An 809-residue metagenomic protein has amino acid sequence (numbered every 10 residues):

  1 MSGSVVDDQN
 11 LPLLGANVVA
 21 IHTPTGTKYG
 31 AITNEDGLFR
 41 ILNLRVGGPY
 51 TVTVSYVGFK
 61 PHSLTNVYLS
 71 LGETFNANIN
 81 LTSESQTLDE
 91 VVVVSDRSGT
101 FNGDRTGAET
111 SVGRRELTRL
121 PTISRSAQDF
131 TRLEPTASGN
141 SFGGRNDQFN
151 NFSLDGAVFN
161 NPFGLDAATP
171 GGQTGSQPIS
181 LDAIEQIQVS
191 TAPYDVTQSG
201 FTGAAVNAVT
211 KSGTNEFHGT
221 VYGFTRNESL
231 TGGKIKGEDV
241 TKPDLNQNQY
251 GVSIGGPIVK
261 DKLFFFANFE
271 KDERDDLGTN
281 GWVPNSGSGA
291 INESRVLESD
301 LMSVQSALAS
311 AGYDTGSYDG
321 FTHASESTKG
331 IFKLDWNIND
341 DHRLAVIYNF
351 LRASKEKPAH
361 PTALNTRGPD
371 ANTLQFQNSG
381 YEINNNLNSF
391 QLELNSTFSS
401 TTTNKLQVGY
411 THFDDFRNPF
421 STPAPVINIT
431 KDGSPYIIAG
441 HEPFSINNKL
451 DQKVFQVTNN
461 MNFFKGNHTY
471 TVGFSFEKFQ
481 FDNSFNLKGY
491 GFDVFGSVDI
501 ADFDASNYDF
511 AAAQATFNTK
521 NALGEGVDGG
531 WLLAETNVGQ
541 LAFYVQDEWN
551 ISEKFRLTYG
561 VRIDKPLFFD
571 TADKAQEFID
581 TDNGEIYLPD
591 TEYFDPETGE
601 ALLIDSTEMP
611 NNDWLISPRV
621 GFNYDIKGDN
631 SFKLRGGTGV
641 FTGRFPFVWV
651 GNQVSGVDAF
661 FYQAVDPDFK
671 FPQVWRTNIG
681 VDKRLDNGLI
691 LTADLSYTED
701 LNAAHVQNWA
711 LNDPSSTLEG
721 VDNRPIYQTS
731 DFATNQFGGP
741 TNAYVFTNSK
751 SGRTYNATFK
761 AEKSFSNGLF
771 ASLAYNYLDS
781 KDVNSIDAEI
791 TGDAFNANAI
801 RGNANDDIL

Functional and structural regions predicted by a protein language model:
M1-G99: Periplasm-facing N-terminal accessory domains of Gram-negative outer-membrane beta-barrel systems
N34, K60-H62, N66-N80, D89-S212 (+4 more regions): Periplasmic N-terminal accessory/gating domains of Gram-negative outer-membrane beta-barrel systems
S95, V221-N227, A267-K271, V346-F350 (+6 more regions): Transmembrane beta-barrel strands of outer-membrane/channel proteins
T202-A204, N248-V252, T328-F332, N386-L392 (+9 more regions): Hydrophobic, lipid-facing positions within transmembrane beta-strands of outer-membrane proteins
K211-G213, V259-D261, N339-D341, S399-T403 (+10 more regions): Outer-membrane beta-barrel channels and translocator barrels
S317-G320, G433, P443-F444, K453 (+3 more regions): Signature of Gram-negative outer-membrane beta-barrel scaffolds
H323-E326, N339-Q546, N708-A710, S715-N723 (+2 more regions): Replace "related TpsB outer-membrane translocases also match" with "some related outer-membrane beta-barrels such as
S696-L809: Gram-negative outer-membrane beta-barrel transporters
